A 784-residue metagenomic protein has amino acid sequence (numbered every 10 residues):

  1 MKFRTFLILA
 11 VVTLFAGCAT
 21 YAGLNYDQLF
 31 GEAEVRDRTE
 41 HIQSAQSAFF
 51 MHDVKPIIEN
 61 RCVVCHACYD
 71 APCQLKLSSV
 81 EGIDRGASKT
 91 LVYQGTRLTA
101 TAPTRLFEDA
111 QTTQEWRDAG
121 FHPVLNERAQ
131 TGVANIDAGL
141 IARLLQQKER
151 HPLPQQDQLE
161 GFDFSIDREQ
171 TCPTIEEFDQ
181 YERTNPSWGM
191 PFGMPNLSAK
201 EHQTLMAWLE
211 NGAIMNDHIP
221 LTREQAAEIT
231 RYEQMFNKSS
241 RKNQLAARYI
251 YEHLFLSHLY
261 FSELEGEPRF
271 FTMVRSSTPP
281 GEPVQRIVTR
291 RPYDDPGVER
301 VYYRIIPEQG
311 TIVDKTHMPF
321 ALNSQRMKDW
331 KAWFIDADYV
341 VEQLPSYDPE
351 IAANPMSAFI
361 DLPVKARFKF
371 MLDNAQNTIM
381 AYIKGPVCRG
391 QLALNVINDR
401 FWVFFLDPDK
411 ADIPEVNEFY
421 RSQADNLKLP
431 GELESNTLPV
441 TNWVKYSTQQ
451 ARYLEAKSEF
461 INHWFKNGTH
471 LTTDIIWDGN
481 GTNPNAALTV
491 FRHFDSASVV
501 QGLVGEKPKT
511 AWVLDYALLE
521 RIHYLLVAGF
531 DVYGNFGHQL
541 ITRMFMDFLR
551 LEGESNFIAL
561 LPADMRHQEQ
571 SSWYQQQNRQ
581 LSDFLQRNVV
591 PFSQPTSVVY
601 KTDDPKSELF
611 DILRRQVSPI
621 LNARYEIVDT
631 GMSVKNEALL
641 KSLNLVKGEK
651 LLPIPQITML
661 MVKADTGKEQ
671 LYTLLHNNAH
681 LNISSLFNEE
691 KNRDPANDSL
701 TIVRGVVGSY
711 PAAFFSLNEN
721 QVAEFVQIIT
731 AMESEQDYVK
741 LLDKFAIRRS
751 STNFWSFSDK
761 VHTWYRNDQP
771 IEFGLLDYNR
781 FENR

Functional and structural regions predicted by a protein language model:
K2-L9: Sec-dependent signal peptide recognition, specifically the positively charged N-region followed immediately by
L14-G17: C-terminal motif of bacterial Sec signal peptides marking the signal peptidase cleavage site
A19-R784: Aromatic- and Gly/Pro-enriched helix-to-coil junctions and flexible linker segments
